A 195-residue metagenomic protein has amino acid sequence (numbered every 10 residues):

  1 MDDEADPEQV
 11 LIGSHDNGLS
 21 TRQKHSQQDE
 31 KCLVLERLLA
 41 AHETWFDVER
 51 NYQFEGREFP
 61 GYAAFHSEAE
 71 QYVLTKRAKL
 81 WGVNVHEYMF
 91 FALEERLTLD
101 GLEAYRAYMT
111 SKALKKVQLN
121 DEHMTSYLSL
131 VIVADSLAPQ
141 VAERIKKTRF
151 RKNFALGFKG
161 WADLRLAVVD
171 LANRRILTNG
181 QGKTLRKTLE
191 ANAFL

Functional and structural regions predicted by a protein language model:
P7-L93: N-terminal, charge-rich interaction modules
Q71-V73, R77-V83, A134-D135, A142-I145 (+1 more regions): Exposed acidic/polar residues on beta-strands and adjacent loops within beta-sheet cores, strongest in beta-propeller
T75-A78, M109-L119: Short secondary-structure capping micro-motifs at structural edges
V85-Y88, T125-L128, L164: Short, surface-exposed beta-edge/turn micro-motifs
F91-R96, I132-D135: Structural motif
R96-S111, K115, P139-E143: Active-site-adjacent loop/helix micro-motif of nuclease/hydrolase catalytic cores
N120-I145, D170: Nucleic-acid nuclease catalytic cores
K146-L195: Charged, structured surface patches that assemble and position nucleic-acid processing machinery
